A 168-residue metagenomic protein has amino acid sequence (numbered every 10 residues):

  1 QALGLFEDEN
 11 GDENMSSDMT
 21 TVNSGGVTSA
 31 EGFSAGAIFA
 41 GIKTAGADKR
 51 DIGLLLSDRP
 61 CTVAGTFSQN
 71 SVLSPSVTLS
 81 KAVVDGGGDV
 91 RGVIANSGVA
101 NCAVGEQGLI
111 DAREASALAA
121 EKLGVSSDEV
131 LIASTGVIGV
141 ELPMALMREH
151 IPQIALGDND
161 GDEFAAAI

Functional and structural regions predicted by a protein language model:
A2-N14: Short, Lys/Arg-enriched N-terminal segments with co-localized hydrophobic residues within the first ~10-30 amino acids
G11, M15-N70: N-terminal amphipathic/basic leader segments beginning at the initiator methionine
D48-D51, L73-S74, G87-G92, V125-E129 (+1 more regions): Short coil/turn connectors at secondary-structure junctions
L55-L56, I94-N96, I132-S134: Short beta-strand segments
T62, F67-G87: Glycine-rich oxoanion-binding loops at beta->alpha junctions
T66, G105-G108, E141-L146: Short acidic, glycine/serine/threonine-rich loops at helix termini
I94-G124: Alpha-helical support elements that line or immediately flank enzyme active sites and cofactor-binding pockets
R113-I168: Glycine-rich, mobile lid/loop segments that gate access to catalytic sites or pores
